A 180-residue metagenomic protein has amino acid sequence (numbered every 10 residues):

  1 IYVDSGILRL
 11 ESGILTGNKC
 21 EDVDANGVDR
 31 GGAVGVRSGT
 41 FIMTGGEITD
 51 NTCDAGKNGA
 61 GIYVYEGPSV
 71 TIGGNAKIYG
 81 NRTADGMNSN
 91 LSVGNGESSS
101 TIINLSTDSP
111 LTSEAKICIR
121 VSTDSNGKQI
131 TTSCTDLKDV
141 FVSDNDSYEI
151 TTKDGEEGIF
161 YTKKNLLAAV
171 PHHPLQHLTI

Functional and structural regions predicted by a protein language model:
I1-D4, G31-T40, V70, N90 (+1 more regions): Extended, compositionally biased low-complexity polar/Lys-Gly-rich tracts and adjacent boundary/linker regions are
I1-Y2, K19-R37, T52-Y65, A84-G96: Extracellular beta-strand/beta-solenoid scaffold signature
S5, E21, T44, E66-P68 (+3 more regions): Generic signature of intrinsically disordered, low-complexity segments enriched in small/polar residues
G6, G39, G155-E157: Beta-strand-connecting loop/turn residues
I7-E21, T40-T52, S69-R82, N104-P110: Right-handed parallel beta-helix
I14, S38, I42, E47 (+5 more regions): A detector of low-complexity, intrinsically disordered, Ser/Thr/Gly/Pro/Ala-rich segments
V23-D24, T49-T52, G56, N126 (+2 more regions): Intrinsically disordered, low-complexity regions of eukaryotic proteins
G73-I180: Extracellular/surface-exposed low-complexity segments
